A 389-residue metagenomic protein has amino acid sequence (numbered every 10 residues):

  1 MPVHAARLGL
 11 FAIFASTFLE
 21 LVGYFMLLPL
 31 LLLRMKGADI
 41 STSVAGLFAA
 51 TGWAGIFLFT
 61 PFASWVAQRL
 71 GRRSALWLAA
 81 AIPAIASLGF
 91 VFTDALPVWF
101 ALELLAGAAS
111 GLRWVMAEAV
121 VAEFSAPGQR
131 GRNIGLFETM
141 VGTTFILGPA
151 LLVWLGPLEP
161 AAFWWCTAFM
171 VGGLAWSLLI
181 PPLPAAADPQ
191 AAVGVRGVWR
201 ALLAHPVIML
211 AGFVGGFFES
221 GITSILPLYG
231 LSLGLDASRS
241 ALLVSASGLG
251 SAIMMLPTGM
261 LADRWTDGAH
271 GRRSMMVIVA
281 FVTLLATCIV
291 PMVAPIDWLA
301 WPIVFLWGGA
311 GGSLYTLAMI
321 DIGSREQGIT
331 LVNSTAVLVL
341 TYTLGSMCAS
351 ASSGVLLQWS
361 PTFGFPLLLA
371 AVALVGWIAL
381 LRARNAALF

Functional and structural regions predicted by a protein language model:
A5-W53, V207-A211, S220-Y229, L233 (+1 more regions): Helix-loop boundary and gating motifs at the non-cytosolic
A50-A63, S245-P257: Central cavity-lining transmembrane alpha-helices of secondary-active solute carriers, predominantly the Major
F59-G71, G156, M254-H270, L357: Helix-to-loop junctions at the C-terminal end of transmembrane segments in multipass secondary transporters
A75-L88, R273-C288, A370: Structural signature of the two symmetry-related core transmembrane helices
L104-T139: Cytoplasmic helix-loop-helix junction between adjacent transmembrane helices in 12-TM secondary transporters
L112-S125, G312-E326: Intracellular juxtamembrane helix-capping segments at the cytosolic ends of symmetry-related transmembrane helices
T167-D188, A379-A383: C-terminal membrane-cytosol helix-exit motif in multi-pass small-molecule transporters
I329-L357: A late C-terminal transmembrane helix in Major Facilitator Superfamily
